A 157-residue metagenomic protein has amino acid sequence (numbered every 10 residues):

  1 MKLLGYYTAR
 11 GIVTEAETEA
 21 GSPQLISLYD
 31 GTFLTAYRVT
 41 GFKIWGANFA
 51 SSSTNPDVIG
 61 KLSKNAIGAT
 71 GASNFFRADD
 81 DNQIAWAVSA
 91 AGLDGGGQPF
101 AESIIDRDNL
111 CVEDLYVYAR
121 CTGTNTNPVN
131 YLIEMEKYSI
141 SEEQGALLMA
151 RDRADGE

Functional and structural regions predicted by a protein language model:
M1-A20, L34, N48, G123-E157: C-terminal interaction-tip segments
M1-P23, S89-D108: Generic detector of solvent-exposed, compositionally biased contiguous segments
Y6-A9, G21-A72, F76, E134-E136: Beta-rich globular "head" domains
T14-T18, Y29, A78-D80, L93 (+1 more regions): Intrinsic disorder/low-complexity signal
S27-L28, A101-I104, R120: Eukaryotic intrinsically disordered and solvent-exposed regulatory patches
T35-I44, D106-N127: Noncatalytic modules at the cell exterior or secretory-pathway interfaces, chiefly beta-strand-rich lectin/adhesion
P56-G60, V88-G92, V129-E134, L148: "Short basic amphipathic alpha-helical interaction patches in structured regions
S63-N109: Extended, solvent-exposed segments with strong compositional bias
